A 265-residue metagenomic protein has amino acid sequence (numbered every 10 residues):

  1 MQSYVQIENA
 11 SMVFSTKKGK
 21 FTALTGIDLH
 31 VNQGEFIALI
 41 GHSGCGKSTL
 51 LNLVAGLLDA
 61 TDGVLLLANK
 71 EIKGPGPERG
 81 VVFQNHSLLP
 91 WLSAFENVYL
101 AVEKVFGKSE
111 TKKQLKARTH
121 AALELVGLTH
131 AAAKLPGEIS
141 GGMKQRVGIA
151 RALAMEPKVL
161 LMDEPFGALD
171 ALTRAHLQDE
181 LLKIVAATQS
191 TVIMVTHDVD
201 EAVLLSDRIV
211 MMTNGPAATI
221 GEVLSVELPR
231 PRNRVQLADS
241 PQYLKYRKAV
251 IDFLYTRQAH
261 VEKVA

Functional and structural regions predicted by a protein language model:
I40-H42: The feature captures the beta-strand-to-loop junction immediately N-terminal to the Walker
A55: Helix-to-loop junction immediately C-terminal to a conserved catalytic motif
G63-P75, T111: Conserved ABC transporter NBD signature motif
L92-A101: Short coil-to-helix segment of the ABC ATPase nucleotide-binding domain corresponding to the Q-loop/switch region
E103, E110-A131, K183: Conserved ABC ATPase "signature" region
L135-I139, M143: Conserved ABC ATPase signature
I149: Hydrophobic anchor residue at the start of the ABC signature
A154-K158: A short, proline-enriched helix->beta-strand linker immediately N-terminal to the Walker B motif in ABC-type P-loop
